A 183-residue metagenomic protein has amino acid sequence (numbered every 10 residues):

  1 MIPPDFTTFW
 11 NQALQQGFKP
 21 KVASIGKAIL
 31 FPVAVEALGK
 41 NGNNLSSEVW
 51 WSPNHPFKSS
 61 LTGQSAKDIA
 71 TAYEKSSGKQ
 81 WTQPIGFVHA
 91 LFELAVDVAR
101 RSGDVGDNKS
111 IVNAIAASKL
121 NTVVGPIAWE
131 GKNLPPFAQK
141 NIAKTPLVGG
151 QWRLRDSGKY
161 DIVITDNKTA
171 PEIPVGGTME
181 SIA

Functional and structural regions predicted by a protein language model:
M1-N54: Extracellular/periplasmic bilobed ligand-binding domains
P3-P4, S52, L134, L154-S157 (+1 more regions): Short, glycine-/Ser/Thr-/acidic-enriched flexible segments
P4-T8, Q12, I29, V33 (+5 more regions): Extracytoplasmic/secreted proteins, especially bacterial periplasmic and envelope-associated proteins
P56-K79: Extended, charge-rich low-complexity interaction segments
F57-S59, K159-I164: Short conserved micro-motifs at the rims of enzyme active sites and ligand-binding pockets
S60-L61, Q80-L91: A short beta-strand-to-alpha-helix junction
A72-I85, V96-I162: Segments of small-molecule ligand-sensing domains
V163-A183: Short, cationic low-complexity segments
